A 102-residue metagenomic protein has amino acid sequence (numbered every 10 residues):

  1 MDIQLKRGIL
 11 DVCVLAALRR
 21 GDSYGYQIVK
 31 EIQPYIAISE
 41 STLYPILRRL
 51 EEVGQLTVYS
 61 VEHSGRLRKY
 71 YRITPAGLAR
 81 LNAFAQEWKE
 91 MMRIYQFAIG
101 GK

Functional and structural regions predicted by a protein language model:
M1-I3, Y59-S60: Short beta-strand/turn micro-motifs at beta-sheet edges
D2-Y44: N-terminal helix-turn-helix DNA-binding core of bacterial DNA-binding proteins
A17, R80-L81: Residues that scaffold the ATP/ADP-binding catalytic core of kinase and kinase-like folds
L47-R49: Short, hydrophobic-biased segments on the C-terminal half of alpha helices that form "recognition helices"
V53-L67, R72: Beta-hairpin "wing" of winged helix-turn-helix
N82-K102: Amphipathic alpha-helical dimerization/coiled-coil segments that flank or bridge DNA-binding/regulatory modules
